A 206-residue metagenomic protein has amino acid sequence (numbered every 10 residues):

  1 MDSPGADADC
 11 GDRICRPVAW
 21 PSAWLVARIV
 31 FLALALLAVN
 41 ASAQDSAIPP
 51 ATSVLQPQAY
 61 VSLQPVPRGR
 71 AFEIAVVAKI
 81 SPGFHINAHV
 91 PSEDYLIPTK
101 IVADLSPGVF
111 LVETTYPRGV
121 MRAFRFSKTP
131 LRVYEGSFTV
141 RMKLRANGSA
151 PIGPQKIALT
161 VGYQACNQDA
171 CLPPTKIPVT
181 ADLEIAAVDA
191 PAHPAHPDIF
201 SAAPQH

Functional and structural regions predicted by a protein language model:
W24-A38: Bacterial N-terminal signal peptides
A43-H206: Extracellular/lumen-exposed scaffold segments
